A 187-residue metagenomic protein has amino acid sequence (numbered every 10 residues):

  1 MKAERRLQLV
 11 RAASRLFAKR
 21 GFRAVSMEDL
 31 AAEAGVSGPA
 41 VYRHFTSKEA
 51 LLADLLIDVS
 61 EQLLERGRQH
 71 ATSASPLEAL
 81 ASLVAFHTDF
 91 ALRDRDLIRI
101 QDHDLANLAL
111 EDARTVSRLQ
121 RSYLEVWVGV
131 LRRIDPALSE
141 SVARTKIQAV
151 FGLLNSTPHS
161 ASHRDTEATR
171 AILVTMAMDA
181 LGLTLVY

Functional and structural regions predicted by a protein language model:
R5-A13, L30, L55-V59, L63-R66 (+1 more regions): Generic hydrophobic, amphipathic alpha-helix propensity
R5-Q8, A12-A50: Helix-turn-helix
R11, L77-L92, R144, Q148 (+1 more regions): Amphipathic alpha-helical segments that line or abut small-molecule/effector binding pockets and mediate allosteric
F17, L63, L80-V84, I100-Q101 (+1 more regions): Short, structured motif recognition centered on aromatic/hydrophobic residues
I57-S82: Amphipathic alpha-helical linker/stalk segments
L64, L110-D135, R144-Q148, A171 (+1 more regions): Amphipathic alpha-helical packing segments from all-alpha helical-bundle domains
D89, E125, G129-R133, A137-E140 (+2 more regions): C-terminal peripheral helix-coil segments that are non-catalytic and often amphipathic
D89-E125, H159: Short secondary-structure transition hinges
